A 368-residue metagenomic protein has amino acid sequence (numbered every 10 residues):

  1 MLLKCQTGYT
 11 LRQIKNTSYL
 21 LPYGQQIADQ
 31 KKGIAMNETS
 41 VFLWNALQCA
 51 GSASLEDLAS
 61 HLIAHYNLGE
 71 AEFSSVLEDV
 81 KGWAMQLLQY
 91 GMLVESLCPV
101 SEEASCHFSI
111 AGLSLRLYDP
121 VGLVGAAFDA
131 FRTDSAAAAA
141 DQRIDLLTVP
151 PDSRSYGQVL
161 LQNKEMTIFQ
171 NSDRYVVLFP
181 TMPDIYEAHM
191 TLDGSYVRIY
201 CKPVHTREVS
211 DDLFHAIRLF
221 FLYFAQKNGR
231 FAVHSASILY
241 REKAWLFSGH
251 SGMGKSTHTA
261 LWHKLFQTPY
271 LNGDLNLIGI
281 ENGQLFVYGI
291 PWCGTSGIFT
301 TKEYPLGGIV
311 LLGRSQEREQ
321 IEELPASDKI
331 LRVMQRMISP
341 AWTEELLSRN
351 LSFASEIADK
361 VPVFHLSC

Functional and structural regions predicted by a protein language model:
L2-I27, S40, E72-S74, V80-Y240 (+5 more regions): A noncatalytic interaction/capping subdomain that flanks phosphate/NTP-handling catalytic cores
D29-I34: A structural micro-motif at secondary-structure boundaries
L43, D57-L62, L87: Short alpha-helical segments in extracytoplasmic peptidoglycan/chitin-binding modules and envelope-associated proteins
A46-D57: Short capping segments at the starts of secondary-structure elements
H61-V76: Short helix-coil junctions and helix-kink-helix linkers
M253-K255: Conserved glycine(s) of the Walker
H258: Hydrophobic positions on the alpha1 helix immediately C-terminal to the Walker A/P-loop
